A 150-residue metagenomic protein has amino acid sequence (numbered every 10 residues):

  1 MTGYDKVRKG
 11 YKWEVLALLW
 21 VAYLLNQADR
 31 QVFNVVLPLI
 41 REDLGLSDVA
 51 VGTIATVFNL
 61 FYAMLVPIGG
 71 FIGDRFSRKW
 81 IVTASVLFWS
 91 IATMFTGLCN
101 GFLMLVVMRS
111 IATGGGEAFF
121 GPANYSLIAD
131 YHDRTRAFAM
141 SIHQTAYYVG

Functional and structural regions predicted by a protein language model:
E14-D48, G69: Extracytoplasmic
L19-Q27, N59, T93, G101-G114: Helical-face signature of the major facilitator-like transporter fold
W20, G52, T83, A137 (+1 more regions): Conserved glycine-rich helix-kink/hinge and helix-boundary motifs of the Major Facilitator Superfamily
Q31, N59-P67: Residue-level signature of mid-helix packing/kink "hotspots" within the transmembrane helices of 12-pass Major
S47-V51, A55: Juxtamembrane helix-start elements in MFS-like secondary transporters
A55-F58, Y62, G114, H143-G150: Structural signature of transmembrane alpha-helices in multi-pass secondary transporters
M64-L103: Conserved MFS/SLC helix-loop-helix module at the cytosolic interface between two early adjacent transmembrane helices
M108-Y147: Cytoplasmic helix-loop-helix junction between adjacent transmembrane helices in 12-TM secondary transporters
